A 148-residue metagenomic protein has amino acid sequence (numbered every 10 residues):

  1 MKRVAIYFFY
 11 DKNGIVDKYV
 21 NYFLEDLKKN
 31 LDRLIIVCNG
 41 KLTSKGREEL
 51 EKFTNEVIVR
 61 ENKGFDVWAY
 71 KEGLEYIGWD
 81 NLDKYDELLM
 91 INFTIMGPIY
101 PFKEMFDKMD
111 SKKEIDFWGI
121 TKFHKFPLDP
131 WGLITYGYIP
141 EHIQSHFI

Functional and structural regions predicted by a protein language model:
M1-I148: ER/Golgi luminal nucleotide-sugar-dependent glycosyltransferases, focusing on the catalytic module
